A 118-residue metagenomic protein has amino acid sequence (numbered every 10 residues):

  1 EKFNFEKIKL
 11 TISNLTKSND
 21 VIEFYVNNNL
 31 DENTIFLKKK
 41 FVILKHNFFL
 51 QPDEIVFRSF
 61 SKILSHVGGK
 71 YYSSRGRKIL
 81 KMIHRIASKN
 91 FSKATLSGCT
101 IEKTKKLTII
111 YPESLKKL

Functional and structural regions predicted by a protein language model:
E1-L118: AMP-forming adenylation/ATP pyrophosphatase catalytic core
